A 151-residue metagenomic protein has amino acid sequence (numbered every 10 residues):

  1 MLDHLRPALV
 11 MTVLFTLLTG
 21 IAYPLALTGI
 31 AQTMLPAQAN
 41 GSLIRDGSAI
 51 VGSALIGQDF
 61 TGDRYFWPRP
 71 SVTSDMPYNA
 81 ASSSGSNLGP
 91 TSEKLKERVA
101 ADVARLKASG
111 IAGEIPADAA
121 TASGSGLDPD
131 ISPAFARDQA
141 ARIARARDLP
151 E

Functional and structural regions predicted by a protein language model:
D3, M11, G20, L25-I143: Flexible, solvent-exposed loop/hinge segments and secondary-structure transition points
S132, D148-E151: Helix N-cap / loop-to-helix initiation motif
